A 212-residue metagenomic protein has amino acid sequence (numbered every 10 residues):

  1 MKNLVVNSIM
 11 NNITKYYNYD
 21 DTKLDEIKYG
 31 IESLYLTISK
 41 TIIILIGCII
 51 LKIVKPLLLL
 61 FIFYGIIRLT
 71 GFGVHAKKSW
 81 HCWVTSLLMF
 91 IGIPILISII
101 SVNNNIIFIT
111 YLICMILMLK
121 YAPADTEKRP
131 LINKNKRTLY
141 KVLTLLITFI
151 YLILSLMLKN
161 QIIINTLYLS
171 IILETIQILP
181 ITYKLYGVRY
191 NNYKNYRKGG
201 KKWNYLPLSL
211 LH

Functional and structural regions predicted by a protein language model:
N7, N11-P56, I66: Hydrophobic transmembrane alpha-helices
G47-L60, N105-C114: Structural signature of hydrophobic alpha-helical transmembrane segments
Y64-A76, K120-P130, T182: C-terminal ends of transmembrane helices
L69-T85, I91-G92, L96: Interfacial aromatic-anchored transmembrane helix boundaries in multi-pass membrane proteins
K77-L88, I106-Y111, N133-K141: Cytoplasmic-side transmembrane-helix entry/capping segments in multi-pass membrane proteins
I93-I106, L146-I162: Hydrophobic alpha-helical transmembrane segments in multi-pass integral membrane proteins
A124-L146: Membrane-helix boundary/juxtamembrane motif in polytopic membrane proteins
G187-H212: Short, highly charged, low-complexity non-transmembrane loops/tails of multi-pass membrane proteins
